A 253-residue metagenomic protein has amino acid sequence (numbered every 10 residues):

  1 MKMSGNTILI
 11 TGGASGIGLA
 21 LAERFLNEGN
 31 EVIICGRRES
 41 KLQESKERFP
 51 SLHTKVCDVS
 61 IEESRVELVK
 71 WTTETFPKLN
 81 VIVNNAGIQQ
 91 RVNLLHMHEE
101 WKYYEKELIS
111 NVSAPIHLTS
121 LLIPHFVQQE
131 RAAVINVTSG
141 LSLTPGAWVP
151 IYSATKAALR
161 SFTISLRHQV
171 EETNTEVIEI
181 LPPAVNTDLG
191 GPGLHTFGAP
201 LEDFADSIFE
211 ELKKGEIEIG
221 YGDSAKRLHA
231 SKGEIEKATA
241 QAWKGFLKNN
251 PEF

Functional and structural regions predicted by a protein language model:
G12-S15: Conserved glycine-rich cofactor-binding loop
C57-L68: The beta1-alpha1 cofactor-binding region of Rossmann-like NAD(H)/NADP(H)-dependent oxidoreductases
E67-E74, N93-L94, K102-I109: Active-site Tyr-X3-Lys motif and surrounding loop/helix of classical short-chain dehydrogenase/reductase
Q89-E105, W148-I151: Conserved mid-core segment of classical short-chain dehydrogenase/reductases
T119, T155: Active-site helix of classical SDR
S139: Residue(s) in the substrate-gating loop at a strand-loop-helix junction that position the organic substrate next
E179, T187, G191-A230: C-terminal helical subdomain
